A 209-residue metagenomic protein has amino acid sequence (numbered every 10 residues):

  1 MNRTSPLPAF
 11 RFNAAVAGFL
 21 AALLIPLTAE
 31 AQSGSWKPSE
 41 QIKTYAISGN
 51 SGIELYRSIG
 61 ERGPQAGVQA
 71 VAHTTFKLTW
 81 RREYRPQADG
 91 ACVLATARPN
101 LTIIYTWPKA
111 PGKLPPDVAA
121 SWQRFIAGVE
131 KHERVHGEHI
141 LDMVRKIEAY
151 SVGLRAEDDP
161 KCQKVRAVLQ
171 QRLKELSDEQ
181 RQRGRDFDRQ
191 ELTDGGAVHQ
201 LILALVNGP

Functional and structural regions predicted by a protein language model:
M1-F10: N-terminal secretory signal peptides that target proteins for export/translocation
N13-P26: Bacterial N-terminal signal peptides
L27-A31: Sec/Tat signal peptide C-region and signal peptidase I cleavage site
G34-K113, E157-P209: Metalloprotease/metallohydrolase-associated module, dominated by Zn2+-dependent proteases
K113-R124, I140-L173: Post-HEXXH active-site segment of zinc metalloproteases
G128-I140: Active-site recognition of the HExxH zinc-binding catalytic motif
